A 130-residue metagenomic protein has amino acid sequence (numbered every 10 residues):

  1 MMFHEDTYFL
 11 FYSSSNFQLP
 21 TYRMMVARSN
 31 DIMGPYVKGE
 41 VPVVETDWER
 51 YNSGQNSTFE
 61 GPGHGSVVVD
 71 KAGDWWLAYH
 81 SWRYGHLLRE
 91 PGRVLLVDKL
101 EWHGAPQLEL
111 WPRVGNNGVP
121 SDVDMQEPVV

Functional and structural regions predicted by a protein language model:
M1-V130: Carbohydrate-active catalytic/glycan-binding domains of CAZyme proteins, especially the secreted or lumenal ectodomains
